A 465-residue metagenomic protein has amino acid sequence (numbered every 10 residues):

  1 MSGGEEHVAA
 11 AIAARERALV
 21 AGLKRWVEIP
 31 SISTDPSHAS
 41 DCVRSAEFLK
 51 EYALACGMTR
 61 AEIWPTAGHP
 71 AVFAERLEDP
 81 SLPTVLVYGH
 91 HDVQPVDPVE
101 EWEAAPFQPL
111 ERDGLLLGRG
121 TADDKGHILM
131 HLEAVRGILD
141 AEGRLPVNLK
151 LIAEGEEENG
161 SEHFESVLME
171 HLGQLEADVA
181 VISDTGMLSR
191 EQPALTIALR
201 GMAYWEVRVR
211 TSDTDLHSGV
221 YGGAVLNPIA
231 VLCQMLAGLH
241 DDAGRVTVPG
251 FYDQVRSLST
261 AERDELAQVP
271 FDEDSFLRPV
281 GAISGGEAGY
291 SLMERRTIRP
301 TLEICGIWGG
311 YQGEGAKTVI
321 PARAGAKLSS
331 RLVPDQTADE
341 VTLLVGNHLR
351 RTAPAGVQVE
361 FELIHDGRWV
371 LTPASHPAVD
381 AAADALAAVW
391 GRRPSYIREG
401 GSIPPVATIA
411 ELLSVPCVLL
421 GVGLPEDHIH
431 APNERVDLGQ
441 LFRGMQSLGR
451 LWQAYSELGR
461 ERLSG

Functional and structural regions predicted by a protein language model:
S2-T121, D140-L145, L328: Acidic/His- and Gly-rich active-site-bordering loop/insert found across diverse amide/peptide-bond hydrolases
P80-S81, S189, V246-R323, P334-N347 (+2 more regions): An extended, acidic, His-containing surface patch that forms the Zn2+-binding/catalytic region of metallohydrolases
H91-V93, L115, I152-G160, S183-M187 (+3 more regions): Acidic, glycine-rich active-site loops and adjacent beta-strand->loop/helix elements that engage anionic groups
L116, D124-A198, R460: Acidic/histidine-rich catalytic neighborhood of metal-dependent amide-processing enzymes
S166, G222-A243: A short core secondary-structure module
A194-R210, V418-G423: Flexible glycine/proline-rich, aromatic-decorated loop/lid segments
L216-V225, E314-K317: A short glycine-threonine-serine/GTX helix/turn-capping micro-motif
